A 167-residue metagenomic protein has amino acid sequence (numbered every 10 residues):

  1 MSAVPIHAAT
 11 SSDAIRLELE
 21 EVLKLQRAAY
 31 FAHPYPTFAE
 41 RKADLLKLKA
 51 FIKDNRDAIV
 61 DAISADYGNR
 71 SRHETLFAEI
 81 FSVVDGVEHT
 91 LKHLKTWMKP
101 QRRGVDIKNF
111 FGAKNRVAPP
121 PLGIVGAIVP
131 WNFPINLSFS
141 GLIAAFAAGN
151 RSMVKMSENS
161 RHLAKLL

Functional and structural regions predicted by a protein language model:
M1-N115: N-terminal Rossmann-like NAD(P)+-binding subdomain of aldehyde/semialdehyde dehydrogenases
D106-L167: Rossmann-like NAD(P) dinucleotide-binding subdomain of oxidoreductase/dehydrogenase enzymes
